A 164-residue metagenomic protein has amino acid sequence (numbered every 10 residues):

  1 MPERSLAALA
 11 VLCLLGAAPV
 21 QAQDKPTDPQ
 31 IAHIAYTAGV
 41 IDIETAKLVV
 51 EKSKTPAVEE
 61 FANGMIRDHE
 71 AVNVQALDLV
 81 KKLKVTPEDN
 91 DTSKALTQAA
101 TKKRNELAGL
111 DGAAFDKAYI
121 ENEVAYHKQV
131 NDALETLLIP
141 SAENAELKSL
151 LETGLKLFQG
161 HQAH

Functional and structural regions predicted by a protein language model:
P2-L6, G16-H164: His/Met- and acidic-residue-enriched segments that coordinate or traffic transition-metal cofactors and support
